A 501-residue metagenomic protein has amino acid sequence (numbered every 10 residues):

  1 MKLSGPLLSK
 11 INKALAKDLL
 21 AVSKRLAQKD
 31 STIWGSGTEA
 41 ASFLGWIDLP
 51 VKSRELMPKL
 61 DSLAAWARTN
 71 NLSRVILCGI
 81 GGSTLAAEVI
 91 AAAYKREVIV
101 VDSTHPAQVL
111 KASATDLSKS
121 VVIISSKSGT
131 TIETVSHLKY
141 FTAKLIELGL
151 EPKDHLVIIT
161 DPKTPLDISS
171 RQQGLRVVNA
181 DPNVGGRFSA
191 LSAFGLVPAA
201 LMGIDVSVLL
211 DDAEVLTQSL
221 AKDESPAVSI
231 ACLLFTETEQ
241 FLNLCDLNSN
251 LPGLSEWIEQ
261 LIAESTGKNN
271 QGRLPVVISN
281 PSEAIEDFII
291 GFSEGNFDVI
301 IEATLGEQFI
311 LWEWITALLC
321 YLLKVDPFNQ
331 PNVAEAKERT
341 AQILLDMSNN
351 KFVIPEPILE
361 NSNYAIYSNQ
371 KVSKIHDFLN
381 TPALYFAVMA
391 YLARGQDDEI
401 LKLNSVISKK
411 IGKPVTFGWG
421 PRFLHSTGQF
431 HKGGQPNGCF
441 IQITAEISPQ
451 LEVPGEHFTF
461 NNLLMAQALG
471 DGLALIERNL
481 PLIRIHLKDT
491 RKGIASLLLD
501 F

Functional and structural regions predicted by a protein language model:
M1-V75, L85: Low-complexity, highly charged intrinsically disordered N-terminal segments that act as targeting/localization
S42-G45, L49, I204-V208, T217-P331 (+2 more regions): Acidic catalytic cores of enzymes that act on phosphate-bearing nucleotides/polynucleotides
R54, I76, I80-A87, K127-V135 (+7 more regions): Gly/Ser/Thr-rich loops at beta-strand to alpha-helix junctions that form or flank small-molecule/cofactor-binding
A65-A221, I290, E294-I301: Glycine-rich phosphate-binding loops that contact phosphosugars or nucleotide phosphates
I159-L175, G418, L424-H431, G493-A495: Glycine-rich, charge-decorated loop segments at or immediately adjacent to ligand/cofactor-binding or catalytic sites
T381-A383, R394, W419-P421, G470-F501: C-terminal amphipathic alpha-helical interaction region
P449-A474, R478-I485: A hydrophobic, small-residue-rich beta->alpha segment in the mid-to-C-terminal subdomain of diverse proteins
